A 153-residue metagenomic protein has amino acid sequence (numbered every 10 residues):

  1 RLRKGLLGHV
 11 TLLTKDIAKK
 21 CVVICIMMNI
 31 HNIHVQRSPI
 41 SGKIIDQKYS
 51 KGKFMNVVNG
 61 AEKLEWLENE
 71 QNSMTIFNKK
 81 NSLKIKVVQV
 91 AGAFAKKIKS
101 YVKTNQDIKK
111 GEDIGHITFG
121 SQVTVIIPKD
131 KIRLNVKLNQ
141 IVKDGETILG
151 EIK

Functional and structural regions predicted by a protein language model:
R1-K153: Contiguous, well-folded functional domains in the mature portion of proteins
